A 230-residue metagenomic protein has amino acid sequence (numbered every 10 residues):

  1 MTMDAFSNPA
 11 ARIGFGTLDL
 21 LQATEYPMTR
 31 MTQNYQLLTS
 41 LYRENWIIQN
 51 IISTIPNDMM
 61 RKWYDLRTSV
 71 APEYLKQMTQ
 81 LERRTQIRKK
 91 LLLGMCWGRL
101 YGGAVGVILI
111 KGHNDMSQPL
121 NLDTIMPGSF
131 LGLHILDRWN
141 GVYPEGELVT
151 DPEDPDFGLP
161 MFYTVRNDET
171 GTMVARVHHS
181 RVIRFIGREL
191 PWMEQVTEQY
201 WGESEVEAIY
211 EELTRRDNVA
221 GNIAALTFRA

Functional and structural regions predicted by a protein language model:
M1-S53, P72, K76-A230: Structured, contiguous alpha/beta core segments that scaffold functional sites
Y64: Glycan-recognition surfaces in beta-rich domains, encompassing non-catalytic CBMs and lectin-like receptor-binding
